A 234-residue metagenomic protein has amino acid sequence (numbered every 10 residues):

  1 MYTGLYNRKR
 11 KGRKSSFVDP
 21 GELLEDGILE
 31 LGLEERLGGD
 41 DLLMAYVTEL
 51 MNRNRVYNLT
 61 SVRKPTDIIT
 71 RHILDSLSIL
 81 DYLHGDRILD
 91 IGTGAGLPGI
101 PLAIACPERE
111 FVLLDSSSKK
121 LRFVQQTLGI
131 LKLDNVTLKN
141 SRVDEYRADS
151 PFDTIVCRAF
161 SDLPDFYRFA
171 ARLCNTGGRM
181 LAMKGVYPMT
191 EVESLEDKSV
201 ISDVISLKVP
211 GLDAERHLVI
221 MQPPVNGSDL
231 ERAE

Functional and structural regions predicted by a protein language model:
Y2-G85, L89, K119-R122, Q126-V136 (+1 more regions): Class I SAM-dependent transferase core
L50, L102, K184, M221: Residue-level signal for inorganic ion chemistry
R63, K139-S141, I205: Short loop/edge segments at beta-strand edges and connector loops that shape dinucleotide/nucleotide cofactor-binding
L74-C157, Y167-R168: Conserved SAM/SAH cofactor-binding pocket of Class I
E110, N135-T137, R179, V200-D203: Conserved beta-strand segments of alpha/beta enzyme cores
S116, F160, M183-Y187: Short strand-turn motif at the edge of the Rossmann-like AdoMet-binding core
C174-M180: Short glycine-dipeptide loop
V186-E234: Active-site capping/gating segments
